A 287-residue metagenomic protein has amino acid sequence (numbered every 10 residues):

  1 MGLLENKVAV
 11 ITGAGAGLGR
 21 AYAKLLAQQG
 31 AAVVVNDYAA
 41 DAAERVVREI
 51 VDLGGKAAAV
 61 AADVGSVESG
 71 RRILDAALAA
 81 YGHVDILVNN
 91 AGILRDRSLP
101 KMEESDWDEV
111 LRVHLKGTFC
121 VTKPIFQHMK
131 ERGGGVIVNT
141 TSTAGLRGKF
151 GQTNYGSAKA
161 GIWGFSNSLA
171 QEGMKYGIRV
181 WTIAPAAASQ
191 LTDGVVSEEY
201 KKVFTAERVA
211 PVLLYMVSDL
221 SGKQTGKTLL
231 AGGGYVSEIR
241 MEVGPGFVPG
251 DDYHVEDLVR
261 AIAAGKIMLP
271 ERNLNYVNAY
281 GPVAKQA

Functional and structural regions predicted by a protein language model:
L3-V34: Canonical Rossmann dinucleotide-binding motif of NAD(H)/NADP(H)-dependent dehydrogenases/reductases, specifically
Q29-R45: Conserved glycine-rich Rossmann-like NAD(P)H-binding loop of the short-chain dehydrogenase/reductase
A40-D41, A61-R72, E104: The beta1-alpha1 cofactor-binding region of Rossmann-like NAD(H)/NADP(H)-dependent oxidoreductases
S98-L99, E103-L111: Substrate-binding pocket helix/loop in short-chain dehydrogenase/reductase
T122, A158: Active-site helix of classical SDR
S142: Residue(s) in the substrate-gating loop at a strand-loop-helix junction that position the organic substrate next
T182, Y200-A287: C-terminal helical subdomain
